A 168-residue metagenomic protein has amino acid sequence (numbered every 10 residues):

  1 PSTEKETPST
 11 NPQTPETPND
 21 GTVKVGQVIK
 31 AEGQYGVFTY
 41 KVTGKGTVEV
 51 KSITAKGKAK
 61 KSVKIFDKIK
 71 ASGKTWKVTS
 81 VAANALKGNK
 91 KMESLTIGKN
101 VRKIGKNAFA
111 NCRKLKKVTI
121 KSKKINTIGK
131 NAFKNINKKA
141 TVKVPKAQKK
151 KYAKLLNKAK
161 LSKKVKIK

Functional and structural regions predicted by a protein language model:
P1-E4, L161-I167: A recurrent domain-boundary module in secreted/ectodomain proteins
P1-V25: Ser/Thr/Gly/Pro-rich low-complexity, disordered linker/stalk segments of secreted and cell-surface proteins
P18-A55: Short beta-strand/loop segment at the start of cytosolic alpha/beta domains
V42-K45, K58-S80, K90-K103, R113-T127 (+2 more regions): Structural signature of tandem-repeat unit edges
I53-A55, I69, N84-L86: Acidic, Ser/Thr
A83-N84, G105-A108, K130-A132: Consensus positions within tandem repeat domains that build extended binding/scaffold surfaces
N131-N135, K154-A159: A structural signal for leucine-rich repeat
